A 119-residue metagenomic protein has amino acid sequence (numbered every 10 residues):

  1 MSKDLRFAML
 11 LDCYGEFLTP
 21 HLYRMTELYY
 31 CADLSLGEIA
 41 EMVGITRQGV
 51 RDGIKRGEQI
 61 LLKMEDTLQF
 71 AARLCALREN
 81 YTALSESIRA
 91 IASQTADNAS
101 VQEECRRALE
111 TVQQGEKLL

Functional and structural regions predicted by a protein language model:
M9-L18: Short amphipathic alpha-helical boundary/capping segments
P20-C31: Short amphipathic alpha helix immediately N-terminal
M25, E38-A40, V50: Hydrophobic positions on the alpha-helical face of helix-turn-helix-like DNA-binding modules
T46-R47: Helix-turn-helix DNA-binding motif, specifically the short coil turn and the N-cap/start of the second
G53-R56: Residues within the DNA-recognition helix of helix-turn-helix
E58-E65: C-terminal flanking helix
L68-T95: Intrinsically disordered, low-complexity basic tails/linkers immediately adjacent to helix-turn-helix/homeobox/MYB/SANT
S93-L119: C-terminal regulatory/oligomerization modules of transcriptional regulators
